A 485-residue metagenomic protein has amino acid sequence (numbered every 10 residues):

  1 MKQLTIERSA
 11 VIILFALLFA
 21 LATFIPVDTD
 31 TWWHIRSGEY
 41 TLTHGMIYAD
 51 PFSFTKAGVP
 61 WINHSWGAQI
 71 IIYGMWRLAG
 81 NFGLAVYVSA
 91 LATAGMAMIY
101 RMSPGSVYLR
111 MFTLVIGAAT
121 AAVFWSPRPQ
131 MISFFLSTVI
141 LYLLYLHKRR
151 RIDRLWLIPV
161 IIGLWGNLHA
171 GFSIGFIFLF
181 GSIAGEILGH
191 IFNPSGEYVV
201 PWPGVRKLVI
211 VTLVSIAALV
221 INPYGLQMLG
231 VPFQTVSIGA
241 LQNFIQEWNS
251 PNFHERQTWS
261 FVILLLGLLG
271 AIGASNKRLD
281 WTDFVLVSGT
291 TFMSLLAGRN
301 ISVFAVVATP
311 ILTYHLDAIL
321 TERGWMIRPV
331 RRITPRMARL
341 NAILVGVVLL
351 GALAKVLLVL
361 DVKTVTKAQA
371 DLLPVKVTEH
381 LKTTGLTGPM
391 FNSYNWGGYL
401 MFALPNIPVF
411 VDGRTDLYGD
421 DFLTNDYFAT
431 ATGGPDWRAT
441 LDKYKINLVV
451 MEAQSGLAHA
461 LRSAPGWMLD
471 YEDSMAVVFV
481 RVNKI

Functional and structural regions predicted by a protein language model:
I12, I99-T120: Transmembrane-helix signature of polytopic, membrane-embedded enzymes that assemble or transfer cell-envelope glycans
L18, G117-A122, Y142, L155-A170 (+2 more regions): Membrane-interface alpha helices of multi-pass inner-membrane proteins
S53, I62-G74, G230-I263: Juxtamembrane membrane-water interface segments that cap and precede transmembrane helices
V86-P104: Transmembrane-helix motifs of polytopic, lipid-linked glycan transferases
M98, G117-T120, I132-R149, L179-I187: Specific aromatic-rich, kink-prone transmembrane helix
I140-L155, G270-S275: Membrane-interface transmembrane helices that cradle and orient dolichyl/undecaprenyl
G324-T384, G397, G413-T415, F428 (+1 more regions): Membrane-proximal, lumen/periplasm-facing interface regions of secretory-pathway glyco- and lipid-modifying enzymes
K382-D421, I446-A453, F479: Short periplasmic/luminal acceptor-recognition loop of GT-C membrane glycosyltransferases, typified by
